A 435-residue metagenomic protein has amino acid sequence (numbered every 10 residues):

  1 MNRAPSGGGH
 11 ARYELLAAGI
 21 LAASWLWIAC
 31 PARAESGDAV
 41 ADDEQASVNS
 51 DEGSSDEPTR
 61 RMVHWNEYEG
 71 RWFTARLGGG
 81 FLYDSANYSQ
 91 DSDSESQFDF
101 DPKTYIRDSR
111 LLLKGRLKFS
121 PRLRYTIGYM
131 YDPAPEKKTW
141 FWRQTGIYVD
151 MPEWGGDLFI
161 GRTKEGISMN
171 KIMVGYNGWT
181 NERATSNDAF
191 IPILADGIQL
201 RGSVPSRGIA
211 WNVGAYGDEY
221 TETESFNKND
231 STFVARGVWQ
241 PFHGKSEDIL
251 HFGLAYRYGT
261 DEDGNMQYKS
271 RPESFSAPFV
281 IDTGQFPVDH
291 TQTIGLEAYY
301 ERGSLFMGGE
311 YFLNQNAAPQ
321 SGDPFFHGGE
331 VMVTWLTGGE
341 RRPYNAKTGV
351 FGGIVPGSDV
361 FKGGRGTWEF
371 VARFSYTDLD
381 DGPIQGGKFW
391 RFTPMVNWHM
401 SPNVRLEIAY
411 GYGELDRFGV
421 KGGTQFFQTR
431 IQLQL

Functional and structural regions predicted by a protein language model:
M1-S50: Cleavable N-terminal export/targeting peptides
G8-A11, E69-T74, G386, G423: Extreme N-terminus of proteins, especially the signal/transit-peptide cleavage junction and the first residues
E35, N49-V63, E67: N-terminal, post-signal peptide beta-strand-biased segments of exported outer-membrane/organellar beta-barrel and other
G37-D42, S47-S54, S89, V149 (+2 more regions): Outer-membrane beta-barrel pore domains
R61-S89, F98-E262, F326, E330-K362 (+2 more regions): Outer membrane beta-barrel
E95: Short, conserved catalytic-motif segment at the N-terminal edge
